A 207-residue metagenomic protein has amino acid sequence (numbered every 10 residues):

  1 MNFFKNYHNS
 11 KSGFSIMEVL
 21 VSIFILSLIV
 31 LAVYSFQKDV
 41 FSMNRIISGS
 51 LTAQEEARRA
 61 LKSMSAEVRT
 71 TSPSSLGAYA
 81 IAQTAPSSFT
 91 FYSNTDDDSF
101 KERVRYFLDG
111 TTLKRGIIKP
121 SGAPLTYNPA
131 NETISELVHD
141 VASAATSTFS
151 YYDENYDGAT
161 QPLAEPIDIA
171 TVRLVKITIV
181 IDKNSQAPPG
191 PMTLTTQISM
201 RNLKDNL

Functional and structural regions predicted by a protein language model:
F3, K11, T52, T95-D97 (+1 more regions): Short linear sequence signals and composition-biased patches located at protein termini or domain-edge surfaces
F3, K11-T70, L207: Aliphatic-rich helix starts adjacent to a transmembrane/signal segment
N44-I46, S50, Q54-E55, K62 (+5 more regions): Surface-exposed loop/turn and secondary-structure junction residues enriched for glycine/proline
R45, E55, V68-T95: Short, glycine/small-hydrophobic-rich surface segments
T84-P162: Type IV pilin-like appendage domain
